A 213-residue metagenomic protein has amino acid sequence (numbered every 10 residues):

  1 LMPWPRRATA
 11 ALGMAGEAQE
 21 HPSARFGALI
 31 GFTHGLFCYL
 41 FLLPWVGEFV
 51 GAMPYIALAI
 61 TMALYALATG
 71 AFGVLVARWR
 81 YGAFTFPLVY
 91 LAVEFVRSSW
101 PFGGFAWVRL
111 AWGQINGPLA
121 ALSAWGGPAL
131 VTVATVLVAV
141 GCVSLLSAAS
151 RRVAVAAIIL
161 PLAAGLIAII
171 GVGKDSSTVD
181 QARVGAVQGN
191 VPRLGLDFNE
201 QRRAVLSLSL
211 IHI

Functional and structural regions predicted by a protein language model:
L1-D175, L206, I211: Membrane-embedded alpha-helical bundles of multi-pass enzymes that act on lipidic or dolichyl-linked glycan substrates
I170-L210: Soluble catalytic regions of membrane-associated enzymes that act on cell-envelope and secretory-pathway components
